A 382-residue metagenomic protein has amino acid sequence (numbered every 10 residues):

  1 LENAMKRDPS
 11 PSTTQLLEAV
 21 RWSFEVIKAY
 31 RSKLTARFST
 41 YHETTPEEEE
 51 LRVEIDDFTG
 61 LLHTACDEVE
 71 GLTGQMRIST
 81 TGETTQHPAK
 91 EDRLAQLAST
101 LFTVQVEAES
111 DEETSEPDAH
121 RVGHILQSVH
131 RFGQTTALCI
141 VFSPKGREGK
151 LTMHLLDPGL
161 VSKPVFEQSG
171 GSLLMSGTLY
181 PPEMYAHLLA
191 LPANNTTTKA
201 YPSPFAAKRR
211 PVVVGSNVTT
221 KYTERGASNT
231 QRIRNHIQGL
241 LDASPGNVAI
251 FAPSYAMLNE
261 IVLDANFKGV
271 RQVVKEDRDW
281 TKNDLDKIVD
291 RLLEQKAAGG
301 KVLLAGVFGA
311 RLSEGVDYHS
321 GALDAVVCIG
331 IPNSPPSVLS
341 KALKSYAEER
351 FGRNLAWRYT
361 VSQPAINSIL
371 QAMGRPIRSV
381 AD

Functional and structural regions predicted by a protein language model:
L1-V248, P253-F267: Conserved coupling segment at the C-terminus of the helicase ATP-binding
G170-G171, M175, T197, R209-P211 (+6 more regions): Structural beta-strand/beta-sheet cores of well-ordered domains, especially the beta-sheet scaffolds that support
A186, K268-R271, E348-R353: Short glycine/proline- and charge-enriched loop/turn segments that cap or connect secondary-structure elements
L191-N194, L241-P245, D264-V273, E294-G299 (+2 more regions): Secondary-structure transition/capping motifs at alpha-helix termini and the adjoining loop/turn into the next element
N194-A200, F267-V289: Conserved RecA-like helicase motor-core motifs
S216-S228, E276-D382: Conserved RecA-like P-loop NTPase helicase motor core
